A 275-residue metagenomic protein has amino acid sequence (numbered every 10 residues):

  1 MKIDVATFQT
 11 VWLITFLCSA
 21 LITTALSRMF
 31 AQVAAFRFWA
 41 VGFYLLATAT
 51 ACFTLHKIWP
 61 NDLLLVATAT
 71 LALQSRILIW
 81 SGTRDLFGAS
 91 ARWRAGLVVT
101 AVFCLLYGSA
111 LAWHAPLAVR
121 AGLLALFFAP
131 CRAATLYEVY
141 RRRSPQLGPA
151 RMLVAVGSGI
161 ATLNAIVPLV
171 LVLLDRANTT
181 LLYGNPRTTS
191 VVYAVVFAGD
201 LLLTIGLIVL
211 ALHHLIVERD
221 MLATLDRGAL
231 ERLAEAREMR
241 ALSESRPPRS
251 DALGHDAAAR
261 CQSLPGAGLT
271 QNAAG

Functional and structural regions predicted by a protein language model:
M1-C18: Hydrophobic transmembrane alpha-helical segments in integral membrane proteins
S19-F36, T48-S190, A194-A211: Juxtamembrane segments at transmembrane-helix boundaries in multi-pass signal-transduction membrane proteins
H213-R232: Cytosolic signal-transmission helices at domain junctions
R227-D251: Conserved long alpha-helical elements within nucleotide-processing catalytic cores of c-di-GMP signaling and class III
